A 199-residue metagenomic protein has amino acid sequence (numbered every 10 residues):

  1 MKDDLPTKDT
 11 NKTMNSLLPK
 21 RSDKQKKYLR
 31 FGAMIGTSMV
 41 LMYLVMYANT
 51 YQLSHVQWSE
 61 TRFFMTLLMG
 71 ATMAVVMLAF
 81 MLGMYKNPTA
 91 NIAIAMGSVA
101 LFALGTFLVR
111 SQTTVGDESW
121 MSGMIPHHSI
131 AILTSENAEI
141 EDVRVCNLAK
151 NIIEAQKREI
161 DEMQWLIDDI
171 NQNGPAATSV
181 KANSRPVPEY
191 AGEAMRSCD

Functional and structural regions predicted by a protein language model:
K2-D199: His/Met- and acidic-residue-enriched segments that coordinate or traffic transition-metal cofactors and support
